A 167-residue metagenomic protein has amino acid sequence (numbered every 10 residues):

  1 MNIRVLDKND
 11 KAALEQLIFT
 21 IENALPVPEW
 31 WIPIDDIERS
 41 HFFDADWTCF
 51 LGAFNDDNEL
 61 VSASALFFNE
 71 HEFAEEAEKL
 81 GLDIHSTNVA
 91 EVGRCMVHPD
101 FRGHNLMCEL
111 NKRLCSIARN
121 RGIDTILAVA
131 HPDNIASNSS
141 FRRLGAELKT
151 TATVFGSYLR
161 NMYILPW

Functional and structural regions predicted by a protein language model:
M1-I18: A short beta-loop-alpha structural element at the N-terminal edge of CoA-dependent acyl/N-acetyltransferase catalytic
V27-D56, A65, H71: Active-site rim helix/loop that mediates acceptor-substrate recognition in acyltransferases
A63-R94: Conserved acyl-donor/pantetheine-binding loop and adjacent beta-alpha core of acyl/acetyltransferases and related
L82, G93-R102, A130-H131: A short, internal acetyl-CoA/4′-phosphopantetheine-binding micro-motif in the GNAT/acyltransferase core
R94-V97, G103-S116, S139, R143: Conserved acetyl-CoA-binding loop-helix of GNAT-fold acetyltransferases
A118-A130: Conserved GNAT acetyl-CoA-binding A-motif
N120, P132-T150: Conserved active-site alpha-helix within GNAT-family acetyltransferase domains
T153-W167: C-terminal "cap" of GNAT-fold acetyltransferases
